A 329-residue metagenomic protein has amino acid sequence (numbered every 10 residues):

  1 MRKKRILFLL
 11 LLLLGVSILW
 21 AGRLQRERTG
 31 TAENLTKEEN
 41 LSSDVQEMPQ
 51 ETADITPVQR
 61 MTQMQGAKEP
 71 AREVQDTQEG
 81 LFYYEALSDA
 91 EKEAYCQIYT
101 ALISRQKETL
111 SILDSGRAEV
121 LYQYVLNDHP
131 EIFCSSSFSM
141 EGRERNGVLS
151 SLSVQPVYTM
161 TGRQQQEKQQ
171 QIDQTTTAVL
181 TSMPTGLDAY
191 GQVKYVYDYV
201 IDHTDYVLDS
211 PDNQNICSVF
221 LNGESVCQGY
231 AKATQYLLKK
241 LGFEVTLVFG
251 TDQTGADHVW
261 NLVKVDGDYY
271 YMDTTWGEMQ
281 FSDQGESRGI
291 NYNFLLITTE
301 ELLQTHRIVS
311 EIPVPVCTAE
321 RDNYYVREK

Functional and structural regions predicted by a protein language model:
R2-G186, L303-K329: N-terminal accessory/pre-domain segments preceding catalytic cores
L126, Y197-I201, Q235: Generic solvent-exposed, charged/amphipathic alpha-helical segments that serve as macromolecular interface scaffolds
G162-V219: Secondary-structure boundary elements
V207-Q214, E224, V245-G255: Catalytic cysteine-centered active-site loop
V219-Q228: Periplasmic OmpA-like peptidoglycan-binding domain that tethers envelope proteins to the cell wall
G229-E301: Hydrophobic/aromatic-rich core segments of domains that either
